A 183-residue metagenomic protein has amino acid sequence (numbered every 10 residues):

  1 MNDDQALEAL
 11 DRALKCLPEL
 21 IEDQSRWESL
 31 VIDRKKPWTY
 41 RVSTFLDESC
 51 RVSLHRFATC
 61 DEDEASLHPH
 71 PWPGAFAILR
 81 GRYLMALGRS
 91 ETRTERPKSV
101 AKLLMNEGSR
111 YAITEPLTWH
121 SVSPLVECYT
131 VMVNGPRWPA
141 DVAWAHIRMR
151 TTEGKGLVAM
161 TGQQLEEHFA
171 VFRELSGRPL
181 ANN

Functional and structural regions predicted by a protein language model:
M1-V52, E95: A short, N-terminal "cap"/entry segment at the start of jelly-roll beta-barrel domains of the cupin/DSBH fold
E48-R51, T59-E62, R82-L84: Short, charged/polar surface micro-motifs in flexible loops or helix N-caps
S53-H70, M105-N106, E115-P116: Conserved short histidine dyad/triad with adjacent acidic residue
P69-M85: Short, conserved beta-strand element in jelly-roll/cupin
A75, S121, L125-V142: A short hydrophobic beta-strand segment most commonly corresponding to one strand of the jelly-roll/cupin
R89-P124: Short acidic-glycine-tyrosine-enriched beta hairpin
V142-A159, Q164: Mixed-charge (acidic/basic) macromolecular-recognition segments
A159-N182: A conserved mid-domain beta-alpha-beta active-site/ligand-binding segment of alpha/beta enzyme cores
